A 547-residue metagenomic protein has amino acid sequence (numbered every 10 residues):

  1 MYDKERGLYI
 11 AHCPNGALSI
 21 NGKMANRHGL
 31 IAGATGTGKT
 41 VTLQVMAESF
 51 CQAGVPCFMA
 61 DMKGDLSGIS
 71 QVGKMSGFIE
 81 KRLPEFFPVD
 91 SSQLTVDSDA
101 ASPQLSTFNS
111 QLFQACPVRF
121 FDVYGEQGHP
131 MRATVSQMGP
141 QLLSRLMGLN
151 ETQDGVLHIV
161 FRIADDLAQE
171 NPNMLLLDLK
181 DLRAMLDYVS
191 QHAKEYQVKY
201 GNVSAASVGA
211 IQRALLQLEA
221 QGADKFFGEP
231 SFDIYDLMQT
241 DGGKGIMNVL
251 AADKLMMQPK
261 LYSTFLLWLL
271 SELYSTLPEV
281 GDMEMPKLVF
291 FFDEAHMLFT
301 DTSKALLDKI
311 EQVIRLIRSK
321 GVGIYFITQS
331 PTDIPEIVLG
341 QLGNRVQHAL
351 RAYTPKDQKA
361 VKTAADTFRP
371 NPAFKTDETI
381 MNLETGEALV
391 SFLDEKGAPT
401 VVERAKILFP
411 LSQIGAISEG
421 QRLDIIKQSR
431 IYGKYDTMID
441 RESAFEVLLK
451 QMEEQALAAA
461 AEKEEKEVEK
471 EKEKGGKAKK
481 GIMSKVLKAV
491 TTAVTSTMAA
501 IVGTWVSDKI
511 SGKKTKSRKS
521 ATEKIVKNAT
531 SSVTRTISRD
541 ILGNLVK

Functional and structural regions predicted by a protein language model:
M1-A17: N-terminal pre-Walker A segment at the start of P-loop NTPase domains
R6, Q104, H129-S136, M147 (+4 more regions): Conserved P-loop NTPase motor module
C13-G22, M238: Pre-Walker A adenine-sensing motif
I31, T35, T302, P331: The conserved Walker
K39: Conserved lysine of the Walker
V45-A47, S70-D90, Q312-A398: Conserved ATP-driven motor cores of ASCE-family P-loop NTPases powering translocation/secretion/packaging/pilus
A47-C57, G64-G77, P84-Q312, V338 (+2 more regions): P-loop NTPase motor domains
M483-I510, R518-L545: Membrane-active amphipathic alpha-helices enriched in small hydrophobic residues
